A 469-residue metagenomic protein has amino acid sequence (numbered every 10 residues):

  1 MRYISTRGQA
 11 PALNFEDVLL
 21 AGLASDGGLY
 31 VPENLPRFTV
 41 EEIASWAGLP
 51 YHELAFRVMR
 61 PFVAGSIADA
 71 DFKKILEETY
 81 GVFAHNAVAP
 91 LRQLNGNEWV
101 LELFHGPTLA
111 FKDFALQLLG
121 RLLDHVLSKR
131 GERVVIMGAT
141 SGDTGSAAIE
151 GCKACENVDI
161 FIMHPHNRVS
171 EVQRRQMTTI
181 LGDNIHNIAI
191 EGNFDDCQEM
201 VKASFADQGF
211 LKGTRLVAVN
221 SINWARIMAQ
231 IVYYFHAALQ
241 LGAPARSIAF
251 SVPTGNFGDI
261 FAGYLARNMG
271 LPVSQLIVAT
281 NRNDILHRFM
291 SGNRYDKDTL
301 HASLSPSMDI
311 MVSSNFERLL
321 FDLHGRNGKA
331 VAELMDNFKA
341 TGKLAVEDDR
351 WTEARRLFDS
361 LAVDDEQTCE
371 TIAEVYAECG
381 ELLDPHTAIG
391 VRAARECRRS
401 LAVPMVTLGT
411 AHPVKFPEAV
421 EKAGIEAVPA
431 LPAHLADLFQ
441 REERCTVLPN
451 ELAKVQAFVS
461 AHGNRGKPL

Functional and structural regions predicted by a protein language model:
M1-L469: PLP-dependent amino-acid enzyme catalytic core
